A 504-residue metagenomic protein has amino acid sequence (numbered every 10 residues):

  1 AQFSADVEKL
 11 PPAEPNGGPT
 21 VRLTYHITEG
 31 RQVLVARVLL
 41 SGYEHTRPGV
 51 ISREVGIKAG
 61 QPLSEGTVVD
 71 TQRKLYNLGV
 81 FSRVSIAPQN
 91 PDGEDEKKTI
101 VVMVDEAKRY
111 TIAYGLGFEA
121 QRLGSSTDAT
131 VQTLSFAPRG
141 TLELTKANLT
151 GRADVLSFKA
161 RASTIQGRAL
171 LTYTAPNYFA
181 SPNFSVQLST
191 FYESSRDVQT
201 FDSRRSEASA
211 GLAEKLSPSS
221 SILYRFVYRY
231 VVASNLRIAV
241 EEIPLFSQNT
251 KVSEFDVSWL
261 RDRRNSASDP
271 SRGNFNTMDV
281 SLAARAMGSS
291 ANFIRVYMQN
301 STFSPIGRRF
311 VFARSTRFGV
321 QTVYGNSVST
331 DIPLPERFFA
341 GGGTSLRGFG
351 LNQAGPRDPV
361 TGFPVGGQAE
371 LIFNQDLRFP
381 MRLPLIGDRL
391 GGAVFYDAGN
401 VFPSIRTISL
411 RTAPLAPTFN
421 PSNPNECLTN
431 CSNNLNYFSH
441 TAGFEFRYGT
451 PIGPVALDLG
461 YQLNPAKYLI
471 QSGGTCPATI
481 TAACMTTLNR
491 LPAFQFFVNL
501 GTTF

Functional and structural regions predicted by a protein language model:
A1, E65-G66, Y76, V131-R139 (+3 more regions): Outer membrane pore-forming secretion/assembly proteins and partners of Gram-negative envelopes
A1-T127, R139, E143, S157-A175 (+5 more regions): Periplasmic polypeptide-binding modules associated with outer-membrane biogenesis and secretion
R22-H26, L39, T99-M103, A113 (+12 more regions): Beta-strand secondary-structure signal
V55, P88, I112-A120, G124-Q132 (+7 more regions): Transmembrane beta-strand segments that form the barrel wall of outer-membrane beta-barrel proteins
N77, T99-I100, G117-T133, R225-V227 (+6 more regions): C-terminal outer-membrane beta-barrel translocator/porin domains of Gram-negative envelope proteins and their
S82, Y110-I112, L149-L156, Y178-V186 (+5 more regions): Repeated loop/turn-to-beta-strand initiation elements of outer-membrane beta-barrel proteins
G140-N148, G167-S181, V186, S206-K215 (+5 more regions): Feature captures outer-membrane beta-barrel proteins of Gram-negative bacteria and organelles
I165-N249: Transmembrane beta-barrel wall of Gram-negative outer-membrane proteins
